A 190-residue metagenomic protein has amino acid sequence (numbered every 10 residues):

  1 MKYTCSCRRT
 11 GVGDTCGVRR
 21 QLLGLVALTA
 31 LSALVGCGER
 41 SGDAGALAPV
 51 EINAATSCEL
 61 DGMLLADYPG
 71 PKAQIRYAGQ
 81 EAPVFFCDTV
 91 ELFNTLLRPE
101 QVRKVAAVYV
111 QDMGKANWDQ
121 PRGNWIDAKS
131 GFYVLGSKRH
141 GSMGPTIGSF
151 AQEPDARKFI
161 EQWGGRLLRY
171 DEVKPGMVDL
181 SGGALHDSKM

Functional and structural regions predicted by a protein language model:
M1-G17, Q21-L34: N-terminal secretory signal peptides
G38-R40: Bacterial signal peptide processing site
G42-V50: Short, intrinsically disordered, charge-biased short linear motifs at domain edges
V50-F85, V90: Post-signal-peptide N-terminal segment of Sec-exported extracytoplasmic proteins
N53-T56, G70-K72, A82, R103-V105 (+3 more regions): Extracytoplasmic
T89-Q101: Short metal-binding segments enriched for Cys and/or His
E100-Q120, R169-M190: ADP-ribosyltransferase catalytic core
A106-Y170: Thiol/selenol-based redox catalytic cores and closely related redox-interacting motifs
